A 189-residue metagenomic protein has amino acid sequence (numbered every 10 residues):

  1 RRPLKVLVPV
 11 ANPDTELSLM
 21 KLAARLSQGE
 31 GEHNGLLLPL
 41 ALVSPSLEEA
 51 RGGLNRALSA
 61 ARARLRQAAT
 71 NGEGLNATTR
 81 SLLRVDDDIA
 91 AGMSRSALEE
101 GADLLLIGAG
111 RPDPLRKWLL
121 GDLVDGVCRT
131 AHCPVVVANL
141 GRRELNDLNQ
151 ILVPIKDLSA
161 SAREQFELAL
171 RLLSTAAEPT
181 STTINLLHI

Functional and structural regions predicted by a protein language model:
R1-K5, E48, A60-T70, G74: Intrinsically disordered, low-complexity non-transmembrane regions of multi-pass membrane transporters
R1-S18, E32-N34, S44, D103-L104 (+1 more regions): Intrinsically disordered or low-complexity boundary/linker segments at protein termini and domain junctions
M20, A24-S27, S94, L170 (+1 more regions): A structural alpha-helix within SAM-dependent methyltransferase catalytic domains
R25-Q28, L98, R129, E178: Solvent-exposed polar/charged
S27-E30, R66-A77, T175-T180: Short helix-loop-beta junction
L38-L40, T78-R84, V136, N185-L187: General small-molecule cofactor/ligand-binding pocket signal
L40-A63, I189: Acidic, proline/glycine-rich short linear motifs
G74-L105: Structural beta-alpha unit
